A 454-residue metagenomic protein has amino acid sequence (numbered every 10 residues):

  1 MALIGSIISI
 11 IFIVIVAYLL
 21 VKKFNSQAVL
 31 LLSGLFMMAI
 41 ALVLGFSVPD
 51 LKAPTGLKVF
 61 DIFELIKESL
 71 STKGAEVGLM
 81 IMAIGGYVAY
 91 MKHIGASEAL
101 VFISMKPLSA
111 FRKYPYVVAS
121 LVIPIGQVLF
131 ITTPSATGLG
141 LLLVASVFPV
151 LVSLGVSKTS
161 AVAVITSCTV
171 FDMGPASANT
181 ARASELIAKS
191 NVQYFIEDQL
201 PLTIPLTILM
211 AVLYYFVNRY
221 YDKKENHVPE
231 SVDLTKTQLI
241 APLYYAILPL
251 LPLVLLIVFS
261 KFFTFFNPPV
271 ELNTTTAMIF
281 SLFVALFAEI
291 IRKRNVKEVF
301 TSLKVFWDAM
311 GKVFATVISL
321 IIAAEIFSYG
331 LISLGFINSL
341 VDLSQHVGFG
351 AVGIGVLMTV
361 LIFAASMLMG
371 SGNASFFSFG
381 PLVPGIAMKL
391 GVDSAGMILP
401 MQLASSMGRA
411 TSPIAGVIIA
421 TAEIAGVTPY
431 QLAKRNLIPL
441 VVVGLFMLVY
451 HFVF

Functional and structural regions predicted by a protein language model:
M1-A83, A89-P115, Y215-S231, V317-L320: N-terminal alpha-helical transmembrane segments of multi-pass membrane transport and channel/translocase proteins
A2-I13, A17, L30-M37, A41 (+4 more regions): Long, contiguous bundles of hydrophobic transmembrane helices that form the permeation core of multi-pass
L3-S6, S71-G78, P107-L121, L154-S160 (+3 more regions): Membrane-interfacial loop-to-helix junctions in multi-pass transporters
N25, G74-G78, A89-A99, L129-L142 (+5 more regions): Short helix-coil transition sites and intra-membrane helix breaks within transmembrane domains of multi-pass
L51-E98, T274-F336: Core transmembrane alpha-helical segments of multi-pass membrane transporters/permeases
E68, A99-A110, P149-S153, T301-K312 (+5 more regions): Short amphipathic alpha-helical coupling elements at transmembrane boundaries
M80-I84, A110-S146, L320-A324, V347-G385 (+2 more regions): Hydrophobic alpha-helical transmembrane segments of multi-pass integral membrane proteins, predominantly secondary
V144-I247, A415-F454: Membrane-core helix-loop-helix motifs of multi-pass transport proteins
